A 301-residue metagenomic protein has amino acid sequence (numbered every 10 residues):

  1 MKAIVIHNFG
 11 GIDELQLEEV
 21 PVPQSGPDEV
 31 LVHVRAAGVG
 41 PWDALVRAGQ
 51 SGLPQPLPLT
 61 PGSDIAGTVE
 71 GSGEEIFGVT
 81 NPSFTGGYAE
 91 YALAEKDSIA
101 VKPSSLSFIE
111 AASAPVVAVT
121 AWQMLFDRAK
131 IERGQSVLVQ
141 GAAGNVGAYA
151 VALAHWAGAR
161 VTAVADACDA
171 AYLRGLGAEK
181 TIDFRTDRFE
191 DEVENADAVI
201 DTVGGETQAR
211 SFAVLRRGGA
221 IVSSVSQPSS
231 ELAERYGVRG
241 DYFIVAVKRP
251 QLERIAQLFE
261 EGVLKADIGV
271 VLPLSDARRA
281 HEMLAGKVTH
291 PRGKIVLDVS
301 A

Functional and structural regions predicted by a protein language model:
P21-V39, V46-T85: Glycine-rich beta-strand-centered segment in the early N-terminal region that forms part of a ligand/cofactor-binding
S63, I76-G141: NAD(P)H dinucleotide-binding glycine-rich loop of Rossmann-like/cofactor-binding domains, especially the beta1-alpha1
G87-A89, A165-Y172, P228-E231, Q251-L252: Short, glycine/polar-rich helix-capping loops at beta-to-alpha or helix-loop-helix junctions that flank or form
A89, G134, A178, N195-D197 (+1 more regions): Local beta-strand N-terminus motif with an aromatic residue
A112-D183: Mid-domain Rossmann-like dinucleotide-binding core that forms the NAD(H)/NADP(H) cofactor-binding site
T162, R174-D241: Glycine-rich cofactor phosphate-binding loops and adjacent beta1-alpha1 units of small-molecule cofactor enzyme domains
L252-A301: C-terminal hydrophobic helical "lid"/dimerization subdomain of Rossmann-like NAD(P)H-dependent oxidoreductases
